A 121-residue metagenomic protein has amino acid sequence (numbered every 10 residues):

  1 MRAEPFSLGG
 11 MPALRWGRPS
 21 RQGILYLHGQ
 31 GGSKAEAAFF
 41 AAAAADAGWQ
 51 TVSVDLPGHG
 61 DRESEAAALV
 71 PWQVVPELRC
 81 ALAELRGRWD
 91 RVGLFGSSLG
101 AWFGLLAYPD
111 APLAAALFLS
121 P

Functional and structural regions predicted by a protein language model:
M1-P19: N-terminal cap/lid segment of alpha/beta-hydrolase-fold proteins
G17-G23, W49: Proline/glycine-enriched tight loop/beta-turn segments at coil->beta junctions that connect or precede beta-strands
L25-G29: The conserved beta1-alpha1 loop
Q30-A42: The serine-hydrolase catalytic nucleophile loop
A44-E63: Conserved alpha/beta-hydrolase
G60-R88: Catalytic nucleophile-loop/oxyanion-hole region of alpha/beta-hydrolase and closely related hydrolase-like folds
G96-G104: Gly/Ala-rich beta-loop-alpha elbow adjacent to hydrolase catalytic centers
L117-P121: Active-site nucleophile loop of the alpha/beta-hydrolase fold
